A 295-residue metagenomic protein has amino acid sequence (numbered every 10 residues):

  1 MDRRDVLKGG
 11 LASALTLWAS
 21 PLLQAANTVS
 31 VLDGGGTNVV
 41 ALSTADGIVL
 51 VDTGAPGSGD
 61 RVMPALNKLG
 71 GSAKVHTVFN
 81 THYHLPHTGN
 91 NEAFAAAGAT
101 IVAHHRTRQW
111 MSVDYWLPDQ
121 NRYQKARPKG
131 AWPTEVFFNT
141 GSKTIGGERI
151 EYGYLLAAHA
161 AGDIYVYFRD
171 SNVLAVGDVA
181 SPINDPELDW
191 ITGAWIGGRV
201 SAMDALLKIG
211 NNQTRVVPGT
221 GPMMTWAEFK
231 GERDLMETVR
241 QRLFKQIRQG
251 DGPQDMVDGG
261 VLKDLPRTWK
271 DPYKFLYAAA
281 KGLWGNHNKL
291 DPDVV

Functional and structural regions predicted by a protein language model:
M1-A14: N-terminal secretory signal peptides and thylakoid transit peptides that target proteins across membranes
L15-S20, L207-Q213, P222-V295: Accessory terminal helices/loops
P21-A25: Sec/Tat signal peptide C-region and signal peptidase I cleavage site
A26-K68, V166-G177: Conserved beta-strand hairpin/beta-sheet module of binuclear metal-dependent hydrolase folds, prominently
G47-I48, A55-G57, S142, R149-T238 (+1 more regions): Metallo-beta-lactamase
V51-T53, H76-Y83, V102-H105, A175-G177 (+1 more regions): Active-site neighborhood of phospho(di)ester-bond hydrolases with catalytic His/Asp-centered motifs
S58-V102: Active-site metal-binding motif and surrounding structural segment of the metallo-beta-lactamase
R108-L155, A160-A161, R169-D170, S201-M203: Metallo-beta-lactamase
